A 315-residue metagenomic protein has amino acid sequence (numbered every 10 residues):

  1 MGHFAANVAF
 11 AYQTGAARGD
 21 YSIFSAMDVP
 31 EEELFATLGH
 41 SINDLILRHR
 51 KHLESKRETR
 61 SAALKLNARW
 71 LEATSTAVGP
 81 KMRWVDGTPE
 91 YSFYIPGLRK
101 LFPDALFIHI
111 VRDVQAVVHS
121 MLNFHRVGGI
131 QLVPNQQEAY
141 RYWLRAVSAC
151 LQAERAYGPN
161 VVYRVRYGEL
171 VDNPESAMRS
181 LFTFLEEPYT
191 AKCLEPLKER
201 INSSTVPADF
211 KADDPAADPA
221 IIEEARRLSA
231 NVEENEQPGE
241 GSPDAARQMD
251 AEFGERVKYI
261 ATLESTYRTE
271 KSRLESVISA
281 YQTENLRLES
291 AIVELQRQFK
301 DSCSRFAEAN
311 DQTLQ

Functional and structural regions predicted by a protein language model:
M1-S92, V127, D214, I221-A225 (+1 more regions): PAPS-dependent sulfation machinery
G2, V8, G19-S22, E33 (+7 more regions): Short non-domain terminal segments
H3-A5, H40-N43, A116-H119, S148 (+2 more regions): Generic structural signal for well-ordered, non-membrane alpha-helices
F10-A17, E58, E72-C193, V206-P215: PAPS-dependent sulfotransferase catalytic domain
Y21, E32-A36, H40, Q137-R141 (+6 more regions): Generic alpha-helical secondary structure signal
L64-L66, V147-S148, Y281: Short, composition-biased local secondary-structure segments
E154-R155, T183-Q315: PAPS-dependent sulfotransferases, especially Golgi type II membrane carbohydrate sulfotransferases
